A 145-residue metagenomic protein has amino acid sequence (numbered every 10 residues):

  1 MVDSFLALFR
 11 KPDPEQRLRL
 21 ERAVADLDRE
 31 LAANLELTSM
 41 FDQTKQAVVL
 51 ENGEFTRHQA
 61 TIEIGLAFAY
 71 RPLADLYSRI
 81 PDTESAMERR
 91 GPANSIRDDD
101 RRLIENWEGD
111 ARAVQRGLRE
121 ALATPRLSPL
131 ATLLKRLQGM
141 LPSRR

Functional and structural regions predicted by a protein language model:
M1-P14: Membrane-embedded hydrophobic alpha-helical segments
K11, E15, S95-D98: Short coil/turn segments at secondary-structure junctions
L18: Phosphate- and other anionic-substrate recognition elements at nucleic-acid/protein interfaces
E21, A25-R136: Interfacial alpha-helical end/capping and short helix-turn segments at domain and membrane boundaries
Q138-R145: Eukaryote-biased recognition of C-terminal alpha-helical segments
